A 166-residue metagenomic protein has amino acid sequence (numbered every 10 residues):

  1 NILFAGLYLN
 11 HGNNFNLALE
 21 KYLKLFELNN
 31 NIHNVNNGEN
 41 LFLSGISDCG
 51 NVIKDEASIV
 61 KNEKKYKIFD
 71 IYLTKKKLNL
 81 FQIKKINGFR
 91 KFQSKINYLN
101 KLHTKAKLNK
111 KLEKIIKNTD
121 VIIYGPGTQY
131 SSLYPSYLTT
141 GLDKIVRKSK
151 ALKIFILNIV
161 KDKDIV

Functional and structural regions predicted by a protein language model:
N1-K91: Electropositive, gly/pro-rich neighborhoods at or near active sites that engage anionic ligands
N97-K111, L138: Active-site glycine-rich loop that binds ribose-phosphate moieties when present
T119: An anion/phosphate-binding loop that grips the pyrophosphate of nucleotide cofactors and donors
I123-G125, I154-I156: Structural motif
S136-D143: Charged helix-capping and loop-helix junction motifs
K148-K153: A short helix->loop->beta-strand "cap" motif at the edges of active sites that frequently abuts
L157-V166: Extended C-terminal subregions enriched in glycine
